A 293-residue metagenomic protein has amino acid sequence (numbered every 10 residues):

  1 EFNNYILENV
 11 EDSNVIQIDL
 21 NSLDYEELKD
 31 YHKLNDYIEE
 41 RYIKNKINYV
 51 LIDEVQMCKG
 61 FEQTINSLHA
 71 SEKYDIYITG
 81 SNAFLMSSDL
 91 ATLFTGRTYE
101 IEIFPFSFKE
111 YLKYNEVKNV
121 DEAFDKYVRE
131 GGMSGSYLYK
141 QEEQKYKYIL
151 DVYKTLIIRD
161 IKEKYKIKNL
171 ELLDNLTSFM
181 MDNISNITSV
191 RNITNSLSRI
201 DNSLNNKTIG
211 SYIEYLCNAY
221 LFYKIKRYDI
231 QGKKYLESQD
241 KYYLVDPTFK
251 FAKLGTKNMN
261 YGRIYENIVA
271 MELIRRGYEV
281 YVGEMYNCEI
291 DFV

Functional and structural regions predicted by a protein language model:
E1-D12: P-loop NTPase Walker A phosphate-binding motif
I16-Y49: Short glycine-rich substrate-engagement loop in P-loop NTPases that contacts/grips substrate
I43-F61: Conserved P-loop NTPase "ATPase switch" module shared by AAA+ and STAND
L51, D75-S81, E102: Structural recognition of the conserved hydrophobic beta-strand(s) that form the central parallel beta-sheet of P-loop
Q56-G60, L85, K250: Residues immediately C-terminal
Q56-I78: Conserved Walker B catalytic segment
S81-A83, S88-I187, R191: Interdomain motor-coupling "hinge/lid" segment immediately C-terminal to the ATP-binding subdomain of NTP-driven enzymes
E142-V293: Accessory nucleic acid-recognition modules appended to NTPase machines
